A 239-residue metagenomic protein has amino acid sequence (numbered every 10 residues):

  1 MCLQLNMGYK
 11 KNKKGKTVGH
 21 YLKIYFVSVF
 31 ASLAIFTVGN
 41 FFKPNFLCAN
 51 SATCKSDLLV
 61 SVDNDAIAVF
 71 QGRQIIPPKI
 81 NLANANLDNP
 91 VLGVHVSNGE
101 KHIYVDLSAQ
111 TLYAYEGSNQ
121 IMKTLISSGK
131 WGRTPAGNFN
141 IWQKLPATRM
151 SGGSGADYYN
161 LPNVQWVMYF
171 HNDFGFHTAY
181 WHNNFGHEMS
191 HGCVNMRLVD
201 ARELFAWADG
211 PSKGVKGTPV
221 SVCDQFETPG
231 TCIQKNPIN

Functional and structural regions predicted by a protein language model:
C2-K55, R149-N239: Exported/periplasmic cell-wall-interacting domains
P44-N98: N-terminal, intrinsically disordered, polar/charged segments of Gram-positive cell-envelope systems that serve as
P78-N184, G230, N236: Gly/Pro-biased beta-strand-loop elements
